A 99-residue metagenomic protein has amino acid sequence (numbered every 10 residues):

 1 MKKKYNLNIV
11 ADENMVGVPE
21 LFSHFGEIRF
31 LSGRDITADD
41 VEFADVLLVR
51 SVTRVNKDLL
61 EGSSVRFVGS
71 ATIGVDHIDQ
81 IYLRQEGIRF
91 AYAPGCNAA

Functional and structural regions predicted by a protein language model:
M1-A44: N-terminal glycine-/charge-rich "phosphate-binding" loop or analogous flexible N-terminal tail
V46-A99: Phosphate/diphosphate ligand-binding glycine-rich loop within oxidoreductases
